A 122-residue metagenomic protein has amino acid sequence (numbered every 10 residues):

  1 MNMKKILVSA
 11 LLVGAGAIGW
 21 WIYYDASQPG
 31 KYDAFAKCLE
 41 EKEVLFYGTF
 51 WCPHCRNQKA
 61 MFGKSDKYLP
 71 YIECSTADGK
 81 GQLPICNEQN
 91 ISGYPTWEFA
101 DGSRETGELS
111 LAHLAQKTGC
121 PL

Functional and structural regions predicted by a protein language model:
M1-K5: Positively charged n-region of N-terminal signal peptides that target proteins for export
L7-W21: Hydrophobic membrane-insertion alpha-helices, especially the h-region of bacterial N-terminal signal peptides
Y24, Q28-P70: Local sequence-structure signature of Cys/Sec-based thiol-disulfide redox active-site neighborhoods
F50-H54, S75-A77, S92-G93, S103-E105: Solvent-exposed loop/turn segments at secondary-structure junctions within structured extracellular/periplasmic domains
T76-I85: Structural microenvironment flanking redox-active thiols in thiol-disulfide oxidoreductases
P84-A100: Structural micro-motif
E98-L122: Non-catalytic, surface beta->alpha helical segment in thiol-disulfide oxidoreductase systems
